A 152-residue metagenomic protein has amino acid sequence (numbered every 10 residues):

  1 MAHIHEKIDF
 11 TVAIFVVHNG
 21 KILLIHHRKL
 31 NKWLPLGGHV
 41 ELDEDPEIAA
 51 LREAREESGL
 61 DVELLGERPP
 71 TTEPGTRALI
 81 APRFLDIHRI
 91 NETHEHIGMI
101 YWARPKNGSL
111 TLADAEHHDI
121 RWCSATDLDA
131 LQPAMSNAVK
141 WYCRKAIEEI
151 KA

Functional and structural regions predicted by a protein language model:
M1-A13, N19, T76-L79: Acidic, metal-coordinating catalytic segment for phosphate/diphosphate chemistry, firing primarily on the Nudix
D9, V17, P35, E57 (+1 more regions): Short connector loops at helix/strand junctions that flank enzyme active sites, especially segments positioning acidic
A13-F15, K21-L23, I100-W102: Residues embedded in well-ordered beta-strands
H18-N19, N107: Short acidic-glycine loop/turn motifs at beta-strand connectors
K21-T72: Conserved Nudix-box catalytic region and its N-terminal flanking loop in Nudix hydrolases and closely related
R28-W33, H94-A152: Nudix hydrolase/Nudix homology domain
G59-N107: Active-site segment of metal-dependent pyrophosphate-handling enzymes, primarily the Nudix hydrolase catalytic core
